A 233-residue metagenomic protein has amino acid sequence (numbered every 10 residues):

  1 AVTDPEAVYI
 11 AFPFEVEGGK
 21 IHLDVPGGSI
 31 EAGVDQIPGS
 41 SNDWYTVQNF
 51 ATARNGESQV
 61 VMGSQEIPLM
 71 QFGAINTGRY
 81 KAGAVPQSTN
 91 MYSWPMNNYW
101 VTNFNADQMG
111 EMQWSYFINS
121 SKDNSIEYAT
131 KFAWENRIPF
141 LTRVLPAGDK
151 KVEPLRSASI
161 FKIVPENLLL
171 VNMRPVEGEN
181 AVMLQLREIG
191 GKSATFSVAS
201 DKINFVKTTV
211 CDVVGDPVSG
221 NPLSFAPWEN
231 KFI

Functional and structural regions predicted by a protein language model:
A1-I233: C-terminal (or distal) subdomains of carbohydrate-active enzymes
